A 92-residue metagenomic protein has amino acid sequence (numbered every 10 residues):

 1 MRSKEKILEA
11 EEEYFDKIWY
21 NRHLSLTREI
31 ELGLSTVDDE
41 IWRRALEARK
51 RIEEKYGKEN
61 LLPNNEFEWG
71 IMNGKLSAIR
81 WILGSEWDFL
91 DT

Functional and structural regions predicted by a protein language model:
M1-T92: Extended, charge-rich alpha-helical interface modules
